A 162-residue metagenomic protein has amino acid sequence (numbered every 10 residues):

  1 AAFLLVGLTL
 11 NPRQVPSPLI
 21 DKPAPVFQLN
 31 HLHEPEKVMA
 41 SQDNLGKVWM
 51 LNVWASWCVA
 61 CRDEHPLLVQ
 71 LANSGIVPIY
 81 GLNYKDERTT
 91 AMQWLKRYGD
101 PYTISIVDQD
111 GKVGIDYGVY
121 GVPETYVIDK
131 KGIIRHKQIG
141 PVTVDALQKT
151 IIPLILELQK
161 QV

Functional and structural regions predicted by a protein language model:
A1-N30, V162: N-terminal targeting signals for export/organelle localization
T9-L10, N30-K37, S105-D108: Short gly/ser/thr-rich secondary-structure transition/capping motifs
P23, K47-W49, V53-W57, G121: Short pre-active-site segment immediately N-terminal to redox-active cysteine/selenocysteine motifs in thiol-based
V26, I76-V77, Y102-T103: A generic structural signal for alpha->beta connector loops
F27-M50: A short beta-strand-turn-helix
M50-N52, G81, V127: Hydrophobic beta-strand core positions in alpha/beta domains
R62-G99, Q109-D116: Structural microenvironment flanking redox-active thiols in thiol-disulfide oxidoreductases
K96-P101, D108-Q159: Thiol/disulfide oxidoreductase modules built on the thioredoxin-like
